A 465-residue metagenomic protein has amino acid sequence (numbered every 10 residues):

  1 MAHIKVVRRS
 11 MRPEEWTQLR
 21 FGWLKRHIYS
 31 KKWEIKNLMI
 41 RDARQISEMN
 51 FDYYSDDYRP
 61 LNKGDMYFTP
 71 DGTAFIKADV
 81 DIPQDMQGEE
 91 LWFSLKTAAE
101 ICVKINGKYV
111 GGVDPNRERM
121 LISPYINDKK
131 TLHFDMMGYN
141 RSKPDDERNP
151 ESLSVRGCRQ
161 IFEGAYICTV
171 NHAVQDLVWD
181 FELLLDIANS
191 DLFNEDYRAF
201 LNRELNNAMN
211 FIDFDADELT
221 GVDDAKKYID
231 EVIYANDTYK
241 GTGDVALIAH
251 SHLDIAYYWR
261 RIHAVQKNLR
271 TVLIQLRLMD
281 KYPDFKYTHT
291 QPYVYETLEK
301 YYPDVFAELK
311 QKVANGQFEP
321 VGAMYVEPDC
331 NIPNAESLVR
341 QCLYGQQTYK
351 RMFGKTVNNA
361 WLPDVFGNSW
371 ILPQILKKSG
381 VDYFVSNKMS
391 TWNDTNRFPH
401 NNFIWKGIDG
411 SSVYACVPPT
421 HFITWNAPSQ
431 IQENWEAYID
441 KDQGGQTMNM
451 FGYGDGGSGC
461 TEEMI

Functional and structural regions predicted by a protein language model:
H3-Y54, G64, A98-E100, I126-I465: Catalytic-domain carbohydrate-binding cleft regions of carbohydrate-active enzymes
Y53-Y54, N62, A98, C102-L121: Solvent-exposed beta-strand/loop surfaces of large extracellular or lumenal domains
G64-Q84: Short beta-strands within extracellular/lumenal beta-sheet-rich domains
D71-T73, P115-N116, N127-T131: Solvent-exposed, conformationally flexible loop/turn segments
T73-D79, E90-W92, T131-H133: Intrinsic-disorder/low-complexity, polar/charged segments enriched in Ser/Thr/Lys/Arg/Asp/Glu/Gln
Q84, I122-N127: Short, flexible loop/turn segments at beta-strand junctions in immunoglobulin-like and fibronectin type III
D85-I105, F134: Aromatic-lined ligand-binding clefts that engage carbohydrates, nucleic acids, or primary amines
